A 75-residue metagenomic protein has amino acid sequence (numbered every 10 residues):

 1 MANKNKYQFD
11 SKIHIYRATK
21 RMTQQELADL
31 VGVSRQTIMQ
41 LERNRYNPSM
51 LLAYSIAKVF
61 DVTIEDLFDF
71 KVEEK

Functional and structural regions predicted by a protein language model:
M1-A2, F68-K75: Short, charged recognition helix plus adjacent turn of helix-turn-helix-like nucleic-acid-binding domains
M1-T19: A short, Lys/Arg-rich alpha-helix, primarily the initiator
S11, R21-M22, P48-L51: Residue-level signal for the short linker/turn that defines the boundary of a DNA-recognition helix
A18, D29, K58: Alpha-helical residues within the helix-turn-helix
R21-M39: Short alpha-helical DNA-recognition segment
L51-D66: DNA major-groove recognition helix of helix-turn-helix/homeodomain DNA-binding modules
